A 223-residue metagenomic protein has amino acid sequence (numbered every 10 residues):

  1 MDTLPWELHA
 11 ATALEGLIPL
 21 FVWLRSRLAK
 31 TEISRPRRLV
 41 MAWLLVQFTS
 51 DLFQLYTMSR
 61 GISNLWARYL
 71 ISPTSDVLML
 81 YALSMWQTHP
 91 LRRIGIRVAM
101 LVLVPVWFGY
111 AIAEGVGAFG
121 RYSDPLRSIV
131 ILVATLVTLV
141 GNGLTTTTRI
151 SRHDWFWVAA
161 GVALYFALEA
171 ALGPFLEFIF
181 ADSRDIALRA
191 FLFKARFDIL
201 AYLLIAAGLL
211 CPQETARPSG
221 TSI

Functional and structural regions predicted by a protein language model:
M1-I223: Terminal, non-globular segments
